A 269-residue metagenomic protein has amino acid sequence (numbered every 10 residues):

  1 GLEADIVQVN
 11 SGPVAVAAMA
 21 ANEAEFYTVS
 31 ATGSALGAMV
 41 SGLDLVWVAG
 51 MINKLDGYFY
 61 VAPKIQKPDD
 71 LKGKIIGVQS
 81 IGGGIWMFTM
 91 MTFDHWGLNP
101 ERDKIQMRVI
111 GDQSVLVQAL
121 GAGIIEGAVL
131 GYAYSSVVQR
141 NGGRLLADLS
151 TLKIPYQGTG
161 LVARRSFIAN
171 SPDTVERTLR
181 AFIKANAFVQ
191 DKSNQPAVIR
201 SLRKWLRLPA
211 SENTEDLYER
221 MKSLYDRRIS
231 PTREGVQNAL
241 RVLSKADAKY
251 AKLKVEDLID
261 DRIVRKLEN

Functional and structural regions predicted by a protein language model:
G1-D112, L116-A122, E126-Y132, L145-L149 (+1 more regions): Short, glycine-/small- and polar/acidic-enriched structural segments that line small-molecule recognition paths
G33, S114-L206: Pocket-lining segment of extracytoplasmic ligand-binding domains
W47, A147, V198-I199, A251-L253: Short, hydrophobic secondary-structure boundary micro-motifs
A62, D148, R164, I259-V264: Helix N-cap / beta->alpha transition motif
Q113-L116, L206-L208, R262-E268: Short, mixed-charge aromatic SLiMs
A169-Y250: Secondary-structure end/capping motifs
L240-N269: Conserved C-terminal helix/tail region of periplasmic/extracytoplasmic solute-binding proteins
